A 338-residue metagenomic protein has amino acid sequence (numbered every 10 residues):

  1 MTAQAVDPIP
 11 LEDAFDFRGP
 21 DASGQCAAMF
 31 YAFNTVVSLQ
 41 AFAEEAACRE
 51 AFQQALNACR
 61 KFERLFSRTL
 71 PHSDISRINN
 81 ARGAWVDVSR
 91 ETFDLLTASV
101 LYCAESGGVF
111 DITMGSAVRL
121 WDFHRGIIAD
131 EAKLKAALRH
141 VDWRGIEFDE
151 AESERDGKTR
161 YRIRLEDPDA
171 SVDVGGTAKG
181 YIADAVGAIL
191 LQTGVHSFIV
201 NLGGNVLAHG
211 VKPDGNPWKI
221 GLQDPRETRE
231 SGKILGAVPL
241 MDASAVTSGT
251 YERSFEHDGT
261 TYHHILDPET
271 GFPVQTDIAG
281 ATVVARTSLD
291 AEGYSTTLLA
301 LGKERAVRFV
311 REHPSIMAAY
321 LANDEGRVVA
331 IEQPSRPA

Functional and structural regions predicted by a protein language model:
M1-A338: Mature catalytic core of soluble alpha/beta enzymes
